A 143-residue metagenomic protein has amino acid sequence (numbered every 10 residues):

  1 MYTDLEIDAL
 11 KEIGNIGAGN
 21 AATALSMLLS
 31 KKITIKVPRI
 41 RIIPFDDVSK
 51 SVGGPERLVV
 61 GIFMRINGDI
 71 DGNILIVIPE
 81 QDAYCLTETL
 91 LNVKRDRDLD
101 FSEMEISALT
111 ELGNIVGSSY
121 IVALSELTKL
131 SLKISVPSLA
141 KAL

Functional and structural regions predicted by a protein language model:
M1-L143: Composition-driven recognition of glycine/serine/threonine/acidic- and proline-rich low-complexity segments and repeats
